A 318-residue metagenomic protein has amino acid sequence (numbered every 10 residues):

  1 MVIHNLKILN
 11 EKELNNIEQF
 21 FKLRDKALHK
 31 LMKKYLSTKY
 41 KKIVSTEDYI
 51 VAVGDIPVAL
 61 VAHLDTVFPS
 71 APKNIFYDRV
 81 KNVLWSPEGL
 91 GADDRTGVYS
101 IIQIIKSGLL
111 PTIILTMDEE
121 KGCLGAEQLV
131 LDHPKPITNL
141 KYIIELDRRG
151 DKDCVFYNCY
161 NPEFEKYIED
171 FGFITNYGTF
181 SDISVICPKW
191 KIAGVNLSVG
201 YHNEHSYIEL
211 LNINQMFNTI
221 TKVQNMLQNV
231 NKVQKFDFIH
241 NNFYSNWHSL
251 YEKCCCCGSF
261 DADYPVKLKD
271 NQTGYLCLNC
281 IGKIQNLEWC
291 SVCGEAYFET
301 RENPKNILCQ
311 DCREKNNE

Functional and structural regions predicted by a protein language model:
K12-I56: A non-catalytic alpha/beta surface segment that caps or lines the substrate-entry region of metallo-dependent hydrolase
V51-A92: Catalytic-core environment of secreted peptidases
V58, I174-T219: Zn-dependent metallopeptidase/amidohydrolase metal-coordination segment
V67, E88-I168, F173-T175: Acidic/histidine-rich catalytic neighborhood of metal-dependent amide-processing enzymes
N203-E252: His/Asp/Glu-rich mid-to-C-terminal helical/loop segments that flank catalytic regions of hydrolases
C254-C257, C277-C280, C290-C293, C309-C312: Short cysteine-rich clusters marking metal-coordination/redox-active sites
S259-P265, Q285, F298-E302, N317: Short functional micro-motifs and their immediate structural scaffolds
Y264-Y275, E299-L308: Short linker/helix segments within small regulatory modules
